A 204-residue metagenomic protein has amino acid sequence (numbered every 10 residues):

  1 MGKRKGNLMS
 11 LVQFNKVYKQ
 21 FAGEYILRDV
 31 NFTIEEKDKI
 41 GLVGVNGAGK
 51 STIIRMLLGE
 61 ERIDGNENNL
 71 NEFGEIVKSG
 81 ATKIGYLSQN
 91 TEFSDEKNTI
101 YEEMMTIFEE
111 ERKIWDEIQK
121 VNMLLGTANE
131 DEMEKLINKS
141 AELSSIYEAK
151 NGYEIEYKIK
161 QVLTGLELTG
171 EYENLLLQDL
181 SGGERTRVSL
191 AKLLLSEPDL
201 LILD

Functional and structural regions predicted by a protein language model:
M1-D204: ABC ATP-binding cassette signature C-motif
